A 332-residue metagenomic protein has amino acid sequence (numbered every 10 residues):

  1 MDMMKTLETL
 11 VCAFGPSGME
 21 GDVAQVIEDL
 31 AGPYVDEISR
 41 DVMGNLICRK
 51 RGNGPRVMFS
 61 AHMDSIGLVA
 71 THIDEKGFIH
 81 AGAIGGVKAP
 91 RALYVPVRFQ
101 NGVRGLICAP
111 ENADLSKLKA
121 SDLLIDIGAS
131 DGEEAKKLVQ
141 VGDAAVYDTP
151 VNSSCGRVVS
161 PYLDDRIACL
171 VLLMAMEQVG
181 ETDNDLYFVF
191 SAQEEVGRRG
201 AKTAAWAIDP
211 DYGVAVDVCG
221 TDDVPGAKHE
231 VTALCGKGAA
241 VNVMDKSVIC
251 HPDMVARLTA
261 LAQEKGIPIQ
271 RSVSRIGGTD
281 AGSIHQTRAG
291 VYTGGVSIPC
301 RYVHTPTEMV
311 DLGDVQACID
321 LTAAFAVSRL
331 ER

Functional and structural regions predicted by a protein language model:
M1-R332: N-terminal hydrophobic/helix-forming segments and targeting peptides
